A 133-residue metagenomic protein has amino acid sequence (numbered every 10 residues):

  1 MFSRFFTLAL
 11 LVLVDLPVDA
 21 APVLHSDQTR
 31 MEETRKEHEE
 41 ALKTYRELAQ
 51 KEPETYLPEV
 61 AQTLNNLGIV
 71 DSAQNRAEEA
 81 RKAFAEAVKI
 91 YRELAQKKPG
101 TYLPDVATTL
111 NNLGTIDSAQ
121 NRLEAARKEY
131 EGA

Functional and structural regions predicted by a protein language model:
M1-F2, A80: N-terminal leader/targeting signatures
F2-L8: Sec-dependent signal peptide recognition, specifically the positively charged N-region followed immediately by
V18-A20: Boundary at the C-terminal end of the N-terminal hydrophobic targeting segment
V23-H25: Low-complexity, acidic Ser/Thr/Pro-rich repeat tracts that form intrinsically disordered stalk/linker regions of very
D27-A133: A detector of tandem-repeat and repeat-rich interaction/domain scaffolds
